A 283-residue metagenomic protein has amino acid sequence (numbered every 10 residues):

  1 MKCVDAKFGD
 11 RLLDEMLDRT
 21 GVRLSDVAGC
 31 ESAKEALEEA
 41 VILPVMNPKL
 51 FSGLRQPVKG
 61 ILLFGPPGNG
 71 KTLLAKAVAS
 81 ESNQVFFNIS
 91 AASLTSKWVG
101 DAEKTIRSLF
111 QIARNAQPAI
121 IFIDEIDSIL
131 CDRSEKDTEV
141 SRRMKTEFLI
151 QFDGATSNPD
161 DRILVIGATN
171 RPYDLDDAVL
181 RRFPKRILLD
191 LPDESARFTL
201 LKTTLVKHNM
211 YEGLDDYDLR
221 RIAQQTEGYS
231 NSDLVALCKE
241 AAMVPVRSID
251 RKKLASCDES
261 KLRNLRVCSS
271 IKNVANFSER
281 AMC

Functional and structural regions predicted by a protein language model:
M1-K2, D10, K71, D124 (+2 more regions): Residue-level marker of intrinsically disordered, low-complexity segments enriched for small/polar residues
M1-T20: Interdomain "pre-motor" coupling segment immediately N-terminal to P-loop NTPase/helicase cores
D14-S25, R221-A236, V246-C283: C-terminal engagement/docking regions of AAA+ P-loop ATPases
E15-A223, Y229, A241: Walker A/P-loop NTP-binding motif of AAA+ ATPase domains
